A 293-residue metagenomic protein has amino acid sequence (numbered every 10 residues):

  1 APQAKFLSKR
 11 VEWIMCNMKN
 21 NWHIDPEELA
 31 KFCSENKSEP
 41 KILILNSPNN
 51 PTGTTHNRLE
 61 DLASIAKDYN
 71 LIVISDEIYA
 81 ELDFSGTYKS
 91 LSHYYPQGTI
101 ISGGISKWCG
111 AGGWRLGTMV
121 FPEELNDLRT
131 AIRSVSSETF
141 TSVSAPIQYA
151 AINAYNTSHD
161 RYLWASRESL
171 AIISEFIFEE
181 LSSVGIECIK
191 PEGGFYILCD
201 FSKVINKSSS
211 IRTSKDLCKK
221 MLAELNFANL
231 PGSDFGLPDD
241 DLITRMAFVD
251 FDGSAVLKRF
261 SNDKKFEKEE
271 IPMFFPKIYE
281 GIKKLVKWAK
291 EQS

Functional and structural regions predicted by a protein language model:
A1-V11, M18: Substrate-binding/gating loop at the entrance of the active-site cleft, primarily in PLP-dependent aminotransferase-like
L7, N36, D68-Y69, V184 (+1 more regions): Helix C-cap/helix->beta junction micro-motif
C16-G86: Active-site phosphate-binding strand-loop segment of PLP-dependent enzymes
S34, S210-I211, K220-N229, F235-S293: PLP-dependent enzyme catalytic core of the Aspartate aminotransferase-like
Q97-A171, E175-L181, K265-K268, I282-K283: Conserved core segment of the aminotransferase class I/II
E168-F178, C188-V204, D240-L242: Conserved glycine-rich beta-strand-loop-beta hairpin in the small C-terminal domain of fold type I
